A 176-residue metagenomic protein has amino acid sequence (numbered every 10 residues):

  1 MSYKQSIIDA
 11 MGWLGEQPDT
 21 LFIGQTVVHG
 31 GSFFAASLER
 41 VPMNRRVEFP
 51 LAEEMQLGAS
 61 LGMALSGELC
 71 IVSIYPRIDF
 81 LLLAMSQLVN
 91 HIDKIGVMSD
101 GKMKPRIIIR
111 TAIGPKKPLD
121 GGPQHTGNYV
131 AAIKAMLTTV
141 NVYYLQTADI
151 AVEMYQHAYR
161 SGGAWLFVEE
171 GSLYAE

Functional and structural regions predicted by a protein language model:
M1-A175: Thiamine diphosphate
